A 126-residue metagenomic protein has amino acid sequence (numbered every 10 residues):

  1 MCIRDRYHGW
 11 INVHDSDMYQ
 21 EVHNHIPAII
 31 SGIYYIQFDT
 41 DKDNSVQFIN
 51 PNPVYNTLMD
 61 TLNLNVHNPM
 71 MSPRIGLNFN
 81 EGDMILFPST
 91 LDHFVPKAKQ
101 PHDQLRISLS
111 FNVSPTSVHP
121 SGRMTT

Functional and structural regions predicted by a protein language model:
M1-I3: Short, small-residue-biased leader/transition segments that mark boundaries at the very start of proteins
I11-L86, H119-T125: Catalytic core of non-heme Fe(II) oxygenases with the double-stranded beta-helix
Q20-H23, H93-Q100: Short beta-strand His + acidic residue motifs that chelate non-heme Fe in jelly-roll/DSBH and cupin folds
S31-I33, D103-H119: A short hydrophobic beta-strand segment most commonly corresponding to one strand of the jelly-roll/cupin
I75-N78, K97-H102: Exposed beta-sheet edge/beta-hairpin loop segments within beta-rich domains
